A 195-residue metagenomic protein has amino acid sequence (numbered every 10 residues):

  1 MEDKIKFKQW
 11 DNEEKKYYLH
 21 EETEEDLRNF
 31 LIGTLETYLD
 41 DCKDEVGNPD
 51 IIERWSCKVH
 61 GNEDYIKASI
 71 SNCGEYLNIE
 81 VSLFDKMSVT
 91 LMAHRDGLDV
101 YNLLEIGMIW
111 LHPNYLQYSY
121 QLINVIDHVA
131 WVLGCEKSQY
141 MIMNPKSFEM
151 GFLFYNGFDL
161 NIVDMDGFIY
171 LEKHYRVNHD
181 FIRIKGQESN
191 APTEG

Functional and structural regions predicted by a protein language model:
E2-I70: Short amphipathic alpha-helix that is part of the acyltransferase structural core
S71-V100: A conserved beta-strand-loop-helix scaffold within acyl/acetyltransferase catalytic domains
G107-Q117: A short, internal acetyl-CoA/4′-phosphopantetheine-binding micro-motif in the GNAT/acyltransferase core
L116-A130: Conserved acetyl-CoA-binding loop-helix of GNAT-fold acetyltransferases
Y140-M150: Conserved beta-strand-loop-alpha-helix junction that forms the acyl-donor binding cleft
L153-V163: Conserved acetyl-CoA-binding loop of GNAT-fold acetyltransferases
D164-G195: C-terminal "cap" of GNAT-fold acetyltransferases
